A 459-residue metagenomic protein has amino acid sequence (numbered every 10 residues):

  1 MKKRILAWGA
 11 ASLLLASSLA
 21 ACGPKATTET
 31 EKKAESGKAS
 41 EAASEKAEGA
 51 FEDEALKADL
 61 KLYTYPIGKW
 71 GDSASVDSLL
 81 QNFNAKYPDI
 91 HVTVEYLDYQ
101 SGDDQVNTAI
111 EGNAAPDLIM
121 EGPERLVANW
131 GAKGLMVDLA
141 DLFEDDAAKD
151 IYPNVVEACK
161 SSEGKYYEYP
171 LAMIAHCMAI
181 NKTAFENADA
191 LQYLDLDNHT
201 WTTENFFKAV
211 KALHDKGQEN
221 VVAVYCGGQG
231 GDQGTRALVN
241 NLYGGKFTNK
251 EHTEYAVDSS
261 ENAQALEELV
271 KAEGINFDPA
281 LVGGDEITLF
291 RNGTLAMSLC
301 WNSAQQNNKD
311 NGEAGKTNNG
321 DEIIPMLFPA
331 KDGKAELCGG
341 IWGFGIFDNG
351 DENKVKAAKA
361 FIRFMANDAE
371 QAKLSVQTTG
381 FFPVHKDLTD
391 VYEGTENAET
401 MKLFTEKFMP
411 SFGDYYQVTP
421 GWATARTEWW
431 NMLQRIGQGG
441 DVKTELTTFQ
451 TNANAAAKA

Functional and structural regions predicted by a protein language model:
R4-G9, A16, C22-A128, A147-A148 (+5 more regions): Conserved N-terminal structural module of periplasmic/extracytoplasmic solute-binding proteins
A43-E54, G122-C177, G320-P329, E393-E396 (+2 more regions): Hinge/lid segment of periplasmic solute-binding proteins
D53, D138-I151, D195-H199, V222-Y225 (+4 more regions): Short, solvent-exposed loop/beta-turn-alpha elements that line the ligand-binding surface or hinge of extracytoplasmic
N82, K86-I151, K165, N187-D189 (+5 more regions): Extracytoplasmic "Venus flytrap"/periplasmic binding protein-like
A85, H91, E267, K271-I275 (+2 more regions): Extracytoplasmic/periplasmic substrate-recognition and gating elements
E163-L171, H176, T202-E254, L295: Extracytoplasmic/periplasmic solute-binding protein
F207-A212, E251-G283: Glycine-centered hinge/linker elements that transmit conformational signals in sensory and ligand-binding systems
I323-L327, V376-N431, R435: Long, aromatic- and glycine/proline-rich binding clefts that accommodate carbohydrate-like moieties
